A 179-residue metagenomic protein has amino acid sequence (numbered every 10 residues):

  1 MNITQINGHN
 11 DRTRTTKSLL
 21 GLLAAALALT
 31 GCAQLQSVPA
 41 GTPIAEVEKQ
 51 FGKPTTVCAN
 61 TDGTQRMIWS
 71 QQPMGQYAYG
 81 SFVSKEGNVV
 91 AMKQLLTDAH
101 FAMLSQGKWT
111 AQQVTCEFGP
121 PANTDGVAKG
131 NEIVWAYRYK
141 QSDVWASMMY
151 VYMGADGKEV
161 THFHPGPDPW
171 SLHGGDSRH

Functional and structural regions predicted by a protein language model:
M1-C32: Sec-dependent bacterial lipoprotein signal peptides
A33-H179: Residues within mature, well-folded domains
